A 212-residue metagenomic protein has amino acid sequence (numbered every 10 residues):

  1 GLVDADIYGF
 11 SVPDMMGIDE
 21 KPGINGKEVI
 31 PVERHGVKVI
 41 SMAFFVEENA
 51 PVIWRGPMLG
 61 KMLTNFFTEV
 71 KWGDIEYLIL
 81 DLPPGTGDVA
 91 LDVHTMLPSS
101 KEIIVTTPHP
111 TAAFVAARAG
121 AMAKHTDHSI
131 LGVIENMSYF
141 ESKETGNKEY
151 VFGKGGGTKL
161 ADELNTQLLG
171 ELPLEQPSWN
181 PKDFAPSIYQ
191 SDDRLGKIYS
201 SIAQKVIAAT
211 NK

Functional and structural regions predicted by a protein language model:
G1-N49, I53, G60: Phosphate-binding loop that captures ATP/GTP phosphates
D4, V12, I40, L63 (+6 more regions): Residue-level signature of catalytic and energy-coupling elements of molecular machines, predominantly ATP/GTP-dependent
I7-G9, F45-E47, P84-G85, P108-A112 (+2 more regions): Conserved nucleotide-binding/hydrolysis micro-motifs of P-loop NTPases
D19-K21, N25, H109-V115, Y150-V151: Active-site glycine- and acidic-residue-rich loops that bind and position anionic ligands or nucleotide-like cofactors
G26, M42-M58, M62-D92: Switch II (G3) loop of P-loop NTPases
S41-M42, I104-T107, V133-I134: Conserved beta-strand segments of the P-loop GTPase G domain that flank and frequently precede/overlap
G73-L80, T86, P98-A119: Conserved Switch II/interswitch segment of TRAFAC-class P-loop GTPases
G120-K212: C-terminal lobe/tail of nucleotide-utilizing enzymes
